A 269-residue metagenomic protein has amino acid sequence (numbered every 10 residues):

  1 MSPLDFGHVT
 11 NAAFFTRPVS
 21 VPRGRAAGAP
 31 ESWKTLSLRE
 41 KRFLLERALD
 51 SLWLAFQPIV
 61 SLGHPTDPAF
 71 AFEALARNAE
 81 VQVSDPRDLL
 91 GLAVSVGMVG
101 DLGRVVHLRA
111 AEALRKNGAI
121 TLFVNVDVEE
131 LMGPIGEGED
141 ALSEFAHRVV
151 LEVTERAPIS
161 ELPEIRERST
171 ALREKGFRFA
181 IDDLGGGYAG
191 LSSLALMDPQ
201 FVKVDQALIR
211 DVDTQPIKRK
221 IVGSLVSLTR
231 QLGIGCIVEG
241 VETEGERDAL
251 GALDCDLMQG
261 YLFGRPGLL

Functional and structural regions predicted by a protein language model:
M1-L38, R42, E46, A55 (+3 more regions): EAL-family c-di-GMP phosphodiesterase catalytic domain
D50-L89, V202: A short, well-structured catalytic beta-strand-centered motif of the EAL phosphodiesterase domain for c-di-GMP
P58-H64, D127-M132, T243-R247: Short, internal active-site loops enriched in acidic
P65-D67, V106, V124, L151 (+2 more regions): Hydrophobic scaffolding residues in well-structured cytosolic catalytic/regulatory domains that bind or process
L89, A110, L225: Aromatic/hydrophobic pocket-lining residues that form π-stacking "cages" and hydrophobic walls in ligand
M98-E164, G240: Catalytic core of bacterial c-di-GMP phosphodiesterases, primarily the EAL and HD-GYP domains, capturing alpha-helical
E137-E139, E164-E167, P216-G223: Charged helix-capping and loop-helix junction motifs
